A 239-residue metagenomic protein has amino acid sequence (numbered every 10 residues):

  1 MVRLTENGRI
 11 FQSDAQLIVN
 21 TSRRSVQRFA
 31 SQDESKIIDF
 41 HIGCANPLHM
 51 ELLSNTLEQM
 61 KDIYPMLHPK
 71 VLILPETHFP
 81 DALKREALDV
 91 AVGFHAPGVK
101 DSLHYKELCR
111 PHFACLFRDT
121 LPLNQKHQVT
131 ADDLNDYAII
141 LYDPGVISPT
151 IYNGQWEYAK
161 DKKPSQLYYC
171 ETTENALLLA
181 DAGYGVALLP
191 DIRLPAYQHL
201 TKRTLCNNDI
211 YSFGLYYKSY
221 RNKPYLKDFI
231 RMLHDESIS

Functional and structural regions predicted by a protein language model:
V2-S31: Alpha-helical "hinge/linker" immediately C-terminal to small N-terminal DNA-binding modules
T5-G8, A82-K84, L134, L177-G183 (+1 more regions): Hydrophobic residues within well-ordered alpha-helices
S13, N55-Q59, E76-F113, F117 (+2 more regions): Short beta-strand-centered segments that line the small-molecule binding cleft or hinge of alpha/beta clamshell
D33-E34, S102-F113, F117-I139, P224-K227: Flexible hinge/capping segments at coil-to-helix
I37-P97, Y169-C170: Central regulatory/effector-binding core of bacterial HTH transcription factors
D39-G43, A91, L116, I140 (+2 more regions): Short, well-ordered beta-strand segments
L52, K202-S239: A late-sequence structural motif
Y137-K160, K227: Secondary-structure junction motif
